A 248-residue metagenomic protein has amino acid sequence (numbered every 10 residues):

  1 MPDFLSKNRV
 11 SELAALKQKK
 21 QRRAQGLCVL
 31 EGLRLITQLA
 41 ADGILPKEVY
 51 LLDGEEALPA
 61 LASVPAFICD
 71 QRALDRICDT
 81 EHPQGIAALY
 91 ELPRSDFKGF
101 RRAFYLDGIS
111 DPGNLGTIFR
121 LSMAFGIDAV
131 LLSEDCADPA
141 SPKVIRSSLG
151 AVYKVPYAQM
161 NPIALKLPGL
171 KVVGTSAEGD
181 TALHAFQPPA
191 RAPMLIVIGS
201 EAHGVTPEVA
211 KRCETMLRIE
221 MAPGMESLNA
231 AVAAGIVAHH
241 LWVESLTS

Functional and structural regions predicted by a protein language model:
M1-G54, C136-A137: Boundary-proximal intrinsically disordered activation/regulatory segments immediately upstream of a helical core
P2-F4, F67-D70, V155-I163: Short acidic-hydrophobic, aromatic-tinged amphipathic segments that line or gate anion-handling sites
G32, S110-I118, E226-V232: Amphipathic alpha-helical repeat scaffolds
R34-I36, E55-E56, A73-L74, C136-A137 (+2 more regions): Alpha-helix capping/helix-boundary segments
A41, L89-D180: RNA substrate-binding interface of SAM-dependent RNA methyltransferases
V64-E91: Glycine/small-residue-rich loop that forms an oxyanion/phosphate-binding "nest" at active or ligand-binding sites
A88, L121-F125, C136-Y153, P207-S248: Structured adenosyl-cofactor binding patch, chiefly the S-adenosyl-L-methionine
G174-M225: Active-site/ligand-binding-proximal alpha/beta "capping" segment
